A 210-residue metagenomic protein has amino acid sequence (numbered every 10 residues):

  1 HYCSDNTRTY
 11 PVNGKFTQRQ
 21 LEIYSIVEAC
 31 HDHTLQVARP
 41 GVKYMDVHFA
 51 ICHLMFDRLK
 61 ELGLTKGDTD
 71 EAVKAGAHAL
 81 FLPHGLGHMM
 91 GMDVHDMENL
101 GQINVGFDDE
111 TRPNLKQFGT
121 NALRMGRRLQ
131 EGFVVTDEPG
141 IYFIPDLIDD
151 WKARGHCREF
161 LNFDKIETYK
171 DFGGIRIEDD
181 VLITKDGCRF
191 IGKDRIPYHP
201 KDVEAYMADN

Functional and structural regions predicted by a protein language model:
H1-N210: Active-site neighborhoods and metal-handling regions in enzymes and metal-associated proteins
